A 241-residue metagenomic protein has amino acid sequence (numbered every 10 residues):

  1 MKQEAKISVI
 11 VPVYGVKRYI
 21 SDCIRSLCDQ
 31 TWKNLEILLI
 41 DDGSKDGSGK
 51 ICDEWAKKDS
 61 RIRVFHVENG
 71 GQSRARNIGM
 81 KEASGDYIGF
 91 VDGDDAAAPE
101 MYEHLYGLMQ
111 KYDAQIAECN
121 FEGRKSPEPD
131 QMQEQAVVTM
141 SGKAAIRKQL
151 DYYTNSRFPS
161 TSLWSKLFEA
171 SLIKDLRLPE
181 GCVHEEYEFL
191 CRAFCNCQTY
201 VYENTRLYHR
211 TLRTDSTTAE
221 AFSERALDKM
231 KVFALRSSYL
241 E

Functional and structural regions predicted by a protein language model:
M1-C28: N-proximal low-complexity "stem/linker" segments adjacent to membrane-targeting elements
V11, L35-G43, R63-E68, G93: Short beta-strand/loop segment that forms part of the nucleotide-sugar
S21-R25, G49-D53, G85, A98-Q110 (+1 more regions): Short alpha-helix within the catalytic core of nucleotide-sugar-dependent glycosyltransferases
S26, K33, D41-K50: A conserved acidic beta->alpha catalytic loop
V67-A83, A96: Glycine-rich, basic loop-to-helix element that forms the pyrophosphate-binding segment of sugar-nucleotide handling
Q72, G93-E203, T211, D215-E224: Donor-binding/catalytic cores of nucleotide-activated saccharide and glycerol-phosphate transferases/polymerases
I88: Short aromatic/hydrophobic "clamp" motif used to bind/position activated sugar donors
T205-R213, E220-E241: Catalytic core of nucleotide-sugar-dependent glycosyltransferases
